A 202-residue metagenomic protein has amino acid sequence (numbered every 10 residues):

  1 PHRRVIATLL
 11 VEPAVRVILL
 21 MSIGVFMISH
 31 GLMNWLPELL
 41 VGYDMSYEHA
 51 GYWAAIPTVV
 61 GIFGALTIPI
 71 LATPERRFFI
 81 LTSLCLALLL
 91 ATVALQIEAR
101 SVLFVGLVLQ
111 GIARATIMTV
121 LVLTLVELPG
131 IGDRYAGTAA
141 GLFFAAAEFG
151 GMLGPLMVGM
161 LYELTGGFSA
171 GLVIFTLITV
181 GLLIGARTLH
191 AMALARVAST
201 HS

Functional and structural regions predicted by a protein language model:
P1-I18: Juxtamembrane intracellular "pre-TM" segments in multi-pass secondary transporters
A14-A65: Extracytoplasmic gate region of multi-pass secondary transporters
G24, I56, V60, L109 (+3 more regions): Small/hydrophobic positions within alpha-helical transmembrane segments of multi-pass membrane transporters
S46-A54, L103, A136, A140: Juxtamembrane helix-start elements in MFS-like secondary transporters
G64-R76: Helix-to-loop junctions at the C-terminal end of transmembrane segments in multipass secondary transporters
E75-T124: C-terminal transmembrane helical hairpin of 12-TM major facilitator-type secondary transporters
I131-F168, F175: A late C-terminal transmembrane helix in Major Facilitator Superfamily
E163, G167-S202: Multi-pass alpha-helical transporter architecture, strongest for 12-TM Major Facilitator/SLC carriers used
